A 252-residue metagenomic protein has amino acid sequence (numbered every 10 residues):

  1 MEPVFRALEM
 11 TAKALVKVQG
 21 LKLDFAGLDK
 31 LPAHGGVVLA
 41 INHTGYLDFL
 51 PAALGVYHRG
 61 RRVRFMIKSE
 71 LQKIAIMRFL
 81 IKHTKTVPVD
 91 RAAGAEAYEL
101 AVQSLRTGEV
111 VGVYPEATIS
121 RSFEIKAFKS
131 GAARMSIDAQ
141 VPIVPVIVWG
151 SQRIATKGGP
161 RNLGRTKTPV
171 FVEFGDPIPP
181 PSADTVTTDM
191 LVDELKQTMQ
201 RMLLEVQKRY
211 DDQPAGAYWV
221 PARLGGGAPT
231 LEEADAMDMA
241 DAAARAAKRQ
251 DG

Functional and structural regions predicted by a protein language model:
M1-P3, S69: Compositionally biased, charge-rich terminal segments
V4, A95-G252: Non-catalytic C-terminal accessory region of glycerolipid acyltransferases and related lyso-lipid remodeling enzymes
V4-R6, T11-H43: Helix-to-loop junction immediately C-terminal to a conserved catalytic motif
A12-A14, K82-P88, P115-I119: Short, basic, glycine/proline-bearing loop/turn elements
Q19, A33-A93: Catalytic core of membrane glycerolipid acyltransferases/transacylases, capturing the structured, soluble-facing
L23-F25, T86, V172: Generic structural signal for residues in well-ordered beta-strands
F25, I74, A95-Y98: Structural motif corresponding to alpha-helix initiation and N-cap regions
